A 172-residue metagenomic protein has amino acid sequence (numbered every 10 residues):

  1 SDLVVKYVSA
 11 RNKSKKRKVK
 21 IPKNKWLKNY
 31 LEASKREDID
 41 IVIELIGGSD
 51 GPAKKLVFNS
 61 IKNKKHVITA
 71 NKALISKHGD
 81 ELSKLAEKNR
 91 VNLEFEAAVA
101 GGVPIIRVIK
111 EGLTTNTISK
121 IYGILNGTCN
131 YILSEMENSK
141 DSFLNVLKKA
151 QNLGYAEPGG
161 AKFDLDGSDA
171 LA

Functional and structural regions predicted by a protein language model:
S1, N12-K16, S34, D50 (+7 more regions): Structural signal for hydrophobic packing residues in well-ordered secondary-structure cores of soluble enzyme domains
S1-N63: N-terminal glycine-/serine-/threonine-rich beta1-alpha1-beta2 phosphate-ribose binding loop of Rossmann-like
V4, N29, D38, P52-L56 (+9 more regions): General structural feature for long, well-ordered alpha-helical segments within catalytic domains of soluble enzymes
W26-K28, I43-E44, I68-A70, L93-A97 (+1 more regions): General beta-strand structural signal in soluble alpha/beta enzymes
I46-N63, A70-K110: Rossmann-fold NAD(P)-binding glycine/threonine-rich loop
N63-H66, G127: Glycine-enriched alpha-helix->loop->beta-strand junction motifs that scaffold or abut catalytic
E111-L171: Conserved anion/nucleotide-ligand pocket segment
